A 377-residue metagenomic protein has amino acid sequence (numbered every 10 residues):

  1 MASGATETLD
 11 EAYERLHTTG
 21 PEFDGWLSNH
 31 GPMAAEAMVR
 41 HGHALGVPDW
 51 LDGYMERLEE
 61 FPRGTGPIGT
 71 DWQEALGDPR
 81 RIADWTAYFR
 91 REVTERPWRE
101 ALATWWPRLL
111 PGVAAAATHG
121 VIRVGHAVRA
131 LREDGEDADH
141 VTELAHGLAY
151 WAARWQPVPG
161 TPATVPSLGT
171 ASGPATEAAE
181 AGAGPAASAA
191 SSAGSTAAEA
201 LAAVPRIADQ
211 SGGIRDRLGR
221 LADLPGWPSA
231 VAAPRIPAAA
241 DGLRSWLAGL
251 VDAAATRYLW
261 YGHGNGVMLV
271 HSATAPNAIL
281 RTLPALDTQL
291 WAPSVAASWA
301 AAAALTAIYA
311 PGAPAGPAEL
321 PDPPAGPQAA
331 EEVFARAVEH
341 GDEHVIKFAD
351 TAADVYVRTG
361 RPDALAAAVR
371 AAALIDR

Functional and structural regions predicted by a protein language model:
M1-R377: Mature, well-folded catalytic/scaffold domains that follow N-terminal targeting or propeptide regions
